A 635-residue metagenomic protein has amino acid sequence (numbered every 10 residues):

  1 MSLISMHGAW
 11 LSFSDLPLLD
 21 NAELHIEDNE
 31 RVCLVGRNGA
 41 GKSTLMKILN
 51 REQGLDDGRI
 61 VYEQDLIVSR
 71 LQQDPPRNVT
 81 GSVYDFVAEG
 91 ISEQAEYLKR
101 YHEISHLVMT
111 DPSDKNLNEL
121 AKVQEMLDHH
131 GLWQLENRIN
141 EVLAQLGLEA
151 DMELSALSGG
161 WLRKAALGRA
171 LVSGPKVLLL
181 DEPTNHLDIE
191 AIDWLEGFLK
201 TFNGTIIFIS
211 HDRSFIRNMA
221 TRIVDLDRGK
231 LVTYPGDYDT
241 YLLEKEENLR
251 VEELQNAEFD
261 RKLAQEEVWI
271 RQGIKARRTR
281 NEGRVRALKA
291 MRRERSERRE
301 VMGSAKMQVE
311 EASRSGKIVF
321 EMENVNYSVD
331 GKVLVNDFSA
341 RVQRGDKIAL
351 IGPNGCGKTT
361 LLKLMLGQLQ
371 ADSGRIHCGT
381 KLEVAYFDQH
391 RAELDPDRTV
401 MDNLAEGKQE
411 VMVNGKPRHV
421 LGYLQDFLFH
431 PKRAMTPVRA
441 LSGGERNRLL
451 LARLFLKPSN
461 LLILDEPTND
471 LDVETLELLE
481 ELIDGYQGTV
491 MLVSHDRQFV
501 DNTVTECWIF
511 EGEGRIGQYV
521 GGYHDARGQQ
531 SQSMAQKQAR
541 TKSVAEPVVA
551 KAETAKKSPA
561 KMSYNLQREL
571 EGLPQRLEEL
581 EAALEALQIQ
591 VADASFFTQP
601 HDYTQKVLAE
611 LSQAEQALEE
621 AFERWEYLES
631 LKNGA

Functional and structural regions predicted by a protein language model:
M1-A257, E311-A635: ABC ATP-binding cassette signature C-motif
E244-R277, N281-A287, M291-R298: Intracellular alpha-helical coupling/juxtamembrane segments of multi-pass membrane proteins
A264, R299-G303, R314-G316: A short, polar/charged loop/turn motif at coil->beta-strand junctions and beta-hairpin connectors
V301-V309, P437: Long, charged, glycine-rich C-terminal linkers/tails
